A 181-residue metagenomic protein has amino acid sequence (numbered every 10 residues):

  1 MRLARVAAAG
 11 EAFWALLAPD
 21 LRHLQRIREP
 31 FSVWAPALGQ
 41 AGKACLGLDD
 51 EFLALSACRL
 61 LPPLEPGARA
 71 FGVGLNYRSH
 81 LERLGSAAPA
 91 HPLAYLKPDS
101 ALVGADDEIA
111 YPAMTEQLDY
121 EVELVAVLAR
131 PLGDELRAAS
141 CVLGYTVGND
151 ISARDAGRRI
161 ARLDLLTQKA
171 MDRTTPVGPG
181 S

Functional and structural regions predicted by a protein language model:
M1-P92: N-terminal non-catalytic cap/leader segment that marks the start of a structured domain
G67-S181: Glycine-enriched loop-and-adjacent helix/strand subsegments that border the catalytic/binding cleft of enzyme cores
